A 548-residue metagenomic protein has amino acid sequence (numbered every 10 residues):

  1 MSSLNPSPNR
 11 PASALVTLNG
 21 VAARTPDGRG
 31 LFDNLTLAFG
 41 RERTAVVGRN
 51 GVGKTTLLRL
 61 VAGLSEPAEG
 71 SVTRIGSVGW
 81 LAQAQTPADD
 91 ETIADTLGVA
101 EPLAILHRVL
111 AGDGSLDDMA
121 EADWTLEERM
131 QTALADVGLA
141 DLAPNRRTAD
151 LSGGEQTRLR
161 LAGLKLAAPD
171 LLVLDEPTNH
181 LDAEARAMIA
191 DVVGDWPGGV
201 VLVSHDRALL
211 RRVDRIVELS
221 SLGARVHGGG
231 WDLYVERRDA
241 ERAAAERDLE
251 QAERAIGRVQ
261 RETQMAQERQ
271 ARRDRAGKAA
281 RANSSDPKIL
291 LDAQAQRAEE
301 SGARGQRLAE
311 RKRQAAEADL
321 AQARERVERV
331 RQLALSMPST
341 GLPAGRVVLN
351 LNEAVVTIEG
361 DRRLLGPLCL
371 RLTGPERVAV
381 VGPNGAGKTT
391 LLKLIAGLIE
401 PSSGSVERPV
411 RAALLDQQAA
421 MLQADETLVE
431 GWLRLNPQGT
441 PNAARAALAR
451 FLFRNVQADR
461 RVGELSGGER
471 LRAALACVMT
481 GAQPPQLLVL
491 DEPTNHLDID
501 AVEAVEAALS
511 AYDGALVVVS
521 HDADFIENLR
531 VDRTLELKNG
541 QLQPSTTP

Functional and structural regions predicted by a protein language model:
M1-R24, P102-T157, R237-I358: Coupling and communication elements adjacent to P-loop NTPase active sites across diverse families
L18-V21, G30-E42, G70, L351-T357 (+2 more regions): Conserved beta-strand
G40-T44, T55-D117, R215, P375-A386 (+3 more regions): ABC ATPase nucleotide-binding domain signature region
P87-G153, D416-L487, E492: ABC-family P-loop ATPase nucleotide-binding domains
D90-D95, L222-R247, L537-P548: Conserved beta-strand-loop-alpha-helix hinge in the C-terminal portion of ABC ATPase nucleotide-binding domains
L161, I189, L475, T494: Hydrophobic anchor residue at the start of the ABC signature
L172-E176, L181, L415, L487-E492 (+1 more regions): Catalytic Walker B motif of ABC-type/P-loop ATPase nucleotide-binding domains
D182-D191, N495-A507, D524: Conserved D-loop/post-Walker B switch-helix segment of ABC ATPase nucleotide-binding domains
